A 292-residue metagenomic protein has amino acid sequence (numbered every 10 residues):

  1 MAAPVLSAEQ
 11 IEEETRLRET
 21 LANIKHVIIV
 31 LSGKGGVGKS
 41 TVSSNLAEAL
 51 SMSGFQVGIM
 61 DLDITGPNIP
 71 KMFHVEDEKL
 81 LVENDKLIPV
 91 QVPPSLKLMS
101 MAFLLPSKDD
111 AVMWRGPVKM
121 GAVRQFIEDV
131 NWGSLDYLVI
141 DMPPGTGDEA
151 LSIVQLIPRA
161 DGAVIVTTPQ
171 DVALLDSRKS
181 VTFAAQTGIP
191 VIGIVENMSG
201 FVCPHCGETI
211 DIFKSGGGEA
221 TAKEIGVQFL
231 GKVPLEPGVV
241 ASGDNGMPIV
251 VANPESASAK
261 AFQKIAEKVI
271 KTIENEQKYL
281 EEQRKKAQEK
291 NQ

Functional and structural regions predicted by a protein language model:
M1-K34, E78, I273, Q277 (+1 more regions): Extreme N-terminal, non-catalytic leader segments that precede Walker-type/kinase nucleotide-binding cores
Q10, Y137, P143-D244: Conserved catalytic-core segment of NTP-binding enzymes
V27-D61, S177, V181: Walker A/P-loop phosphate-binding motif and the immediately C-terminal alpha-helix
Q56-G58, L62-K108, M113, M120 (+1 more regions): Phosphate-binding loop that captures ATP/GTP phosphates
S95-K97, G133-L138, G162: Loop/turn-to-beta-strand initiation segments
M99, V123, M142, Q155 (+2 more regions): Glycine-rich phosphate-binding loops of nucleotide-dependent enzymes
L105-I153: Phosphate-binding/switch loop-helix module in NTP-utilizing enzymes
N245-S258: C-terminal boundary of histidine-terminating zinc-finger modules
